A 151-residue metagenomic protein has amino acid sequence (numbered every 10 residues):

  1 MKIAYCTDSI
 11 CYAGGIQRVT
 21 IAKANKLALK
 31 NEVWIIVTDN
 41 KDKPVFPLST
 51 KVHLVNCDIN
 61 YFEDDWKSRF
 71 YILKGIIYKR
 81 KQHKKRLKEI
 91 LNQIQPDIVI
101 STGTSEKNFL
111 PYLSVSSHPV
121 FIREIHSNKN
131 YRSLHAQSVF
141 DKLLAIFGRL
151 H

Functional and structural regions predicted by a protein language model:
I3, I98-I100, S114-R132: Active-site proximal beta-strand in glycosyltransferases
C6-A13, K26, K30-K74: N-terminal strand-loop element at the rim of the active site of nucleotide-sugar-dependent glycosyltransferases
G14-A22: A conserved mid-protein helix/loop that constitutes part of the nucleotide-sugar donor-binding site
K41-F46, N108-F109, R132: Short, charged/polar "capping" segments at the starts of alpha-helices and the immediately preceding loops
E63-S68, Y131-Q137: Short, charged, surface-exposed secondary-structure boundary motifs
H83, S101-K107, I125: Short His-centered aromatic/hydrophobic patch
K85-E89, V139-H151: Membrane-proximal helix-turn-helix segments that form the acceptor-binding/catalytic region of lipid-linked
I90-D97: Glycine-rich phosphate-binding loop signature in dinucleotide/nucleotide-binding domains
